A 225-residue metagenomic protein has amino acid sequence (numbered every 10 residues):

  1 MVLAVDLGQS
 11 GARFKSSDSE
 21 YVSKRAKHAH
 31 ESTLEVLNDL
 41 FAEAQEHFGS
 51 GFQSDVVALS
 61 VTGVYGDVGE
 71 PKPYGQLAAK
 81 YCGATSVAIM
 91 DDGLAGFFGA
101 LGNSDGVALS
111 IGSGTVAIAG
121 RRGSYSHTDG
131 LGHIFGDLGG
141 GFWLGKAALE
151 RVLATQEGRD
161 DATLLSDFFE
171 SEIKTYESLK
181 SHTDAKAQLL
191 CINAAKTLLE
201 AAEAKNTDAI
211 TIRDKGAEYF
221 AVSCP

Functional and structural regions predicted by a protein language model:
M1-D39, F52, S124-Y125, G130: Short glycine-rich, Thr/Ser-proximal phosphate-binding strand/loop in the N-terminal lobe of ATP-dependent enzymes
V2-D6, V56-A58, G99, G106-S110 (+1 more regions): Short glycine-aspartate micro-motif
A12-S17, F98, L109, T115-G120: Short beta-strand scaffold segments in enzyme catalytic cores
H30-E35, D39, D167-P225: Adenine-nucleotide phosphate-binding core of ATP-dependent small-molecule kinases
Q45-I89, A100-L101, K180-S181: Short beta-strand-loop/turn "lid" adjacent to the catalytic site in phosphate-handling enzymes
A58-Y65, I111-G114, F220, P225: Glycine-rich beta-strand-to-loop/alpha-helix junction loops that act as flexible
A84-L109, S124: Conserved phosphate-binding catalytic cores of ATP/NTP-utilizing and phosphoryl-transfer enzymes
H127-S171: Glycine-rich phosphate-binding loop plus the immediately following alpha-helix
